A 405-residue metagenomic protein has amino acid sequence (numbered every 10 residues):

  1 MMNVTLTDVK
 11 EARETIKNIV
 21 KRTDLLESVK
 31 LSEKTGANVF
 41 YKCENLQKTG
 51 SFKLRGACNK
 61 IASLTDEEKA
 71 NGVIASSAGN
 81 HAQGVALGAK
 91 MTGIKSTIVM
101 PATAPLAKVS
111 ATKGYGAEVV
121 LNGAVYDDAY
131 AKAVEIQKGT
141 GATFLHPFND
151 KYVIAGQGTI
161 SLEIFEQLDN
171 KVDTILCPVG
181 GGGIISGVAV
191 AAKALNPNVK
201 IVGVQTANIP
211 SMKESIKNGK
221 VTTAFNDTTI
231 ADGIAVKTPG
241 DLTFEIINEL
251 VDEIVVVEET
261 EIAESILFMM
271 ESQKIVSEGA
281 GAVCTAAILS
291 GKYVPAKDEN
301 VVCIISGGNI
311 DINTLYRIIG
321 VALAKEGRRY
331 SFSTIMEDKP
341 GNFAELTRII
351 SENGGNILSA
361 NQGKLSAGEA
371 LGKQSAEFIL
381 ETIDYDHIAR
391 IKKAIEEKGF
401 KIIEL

Functional and structural regions predicted by a protein language model:
M1-L405: PLP-dependent amino-acid enzyme catalytic core
